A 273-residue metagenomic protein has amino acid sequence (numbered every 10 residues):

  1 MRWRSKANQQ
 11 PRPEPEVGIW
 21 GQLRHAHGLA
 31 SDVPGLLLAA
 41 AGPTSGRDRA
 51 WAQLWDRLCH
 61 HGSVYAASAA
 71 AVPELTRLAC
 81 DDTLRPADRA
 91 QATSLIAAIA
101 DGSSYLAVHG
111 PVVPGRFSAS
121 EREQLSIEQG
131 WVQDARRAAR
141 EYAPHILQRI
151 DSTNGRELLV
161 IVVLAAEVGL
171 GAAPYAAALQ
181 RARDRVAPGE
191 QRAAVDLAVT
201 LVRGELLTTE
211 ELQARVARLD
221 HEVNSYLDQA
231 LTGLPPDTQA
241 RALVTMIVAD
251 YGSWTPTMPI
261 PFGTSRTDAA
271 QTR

Functional and structural regions predicted by a protein language model:
M1-S5, P174, F262: Short Lys/Arg-rich cationic patches that frequently serve as NLS/NoLS or arginine-rich RNA/DNA-binding motifs
M1-W51: N-terminal "cap/leader" segments of large eukaryotic alpha-helical scaffolds
P11, T44-D56, I96, F117-E121: HEAT-repeat alpha-solenoid elements in large eukaryotic scaffold proteins
P34-G46, P73-L84, P144-D151, Q180-A187 (+2 more regions): HEAT/HEAT-like alpha-solenoid repeats
R47-W51, S68, R85-R89, L158 (+1 more regions): Residue-level detector of extended alpha-helical repeat arrays and alpha-solenoid scaffolds
A67-V72, A135-A139: Helix-turn-helix repeat elements of alpha-solenoid scaffolds
C80, P86, T93-T209: Eukaryote-skewed repeat-based solenoidal scaffolds used as protein-protein interaction platforms, primarily
V202-R273: Extended, charged low-complexity segments that frequently continue into or abut oligomerization scaffolds
